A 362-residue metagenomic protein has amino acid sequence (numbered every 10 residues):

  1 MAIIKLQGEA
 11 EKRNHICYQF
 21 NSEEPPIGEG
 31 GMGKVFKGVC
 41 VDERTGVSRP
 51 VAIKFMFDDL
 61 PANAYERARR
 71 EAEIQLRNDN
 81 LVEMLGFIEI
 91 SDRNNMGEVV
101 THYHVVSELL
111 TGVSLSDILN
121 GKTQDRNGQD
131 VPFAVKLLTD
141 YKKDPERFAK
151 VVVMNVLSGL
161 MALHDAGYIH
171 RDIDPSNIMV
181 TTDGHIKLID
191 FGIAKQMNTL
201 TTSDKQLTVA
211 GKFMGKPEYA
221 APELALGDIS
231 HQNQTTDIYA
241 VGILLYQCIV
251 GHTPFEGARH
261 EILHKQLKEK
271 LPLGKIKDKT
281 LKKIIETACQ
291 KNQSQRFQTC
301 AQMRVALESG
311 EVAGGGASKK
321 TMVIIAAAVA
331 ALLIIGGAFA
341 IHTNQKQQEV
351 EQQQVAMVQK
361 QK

Functional and structural regions predicted by a protein language model:
E23-G31, V35: Protein kinase glycine-rich loop
E83-T101: Short beta-strand micro-motifs within the conserved protein kinase catalytic domain, predominantly in the N-lobe
G97-S114, I118, K122: Conserved short submotifs of the Hanks-type protein kinase catalytic core that shape the nucleotide-binding pocket
V152-V153: Activation segment signature within eukaryotic-like protein kinase domains
S158-Y168: Protein kinase catalytic-loop region centered on the HRD/HxD motif
L207-L224: Conserved activation segment of eukaryotic-like protein kinases, specifically the C-terminal portion of the activation
